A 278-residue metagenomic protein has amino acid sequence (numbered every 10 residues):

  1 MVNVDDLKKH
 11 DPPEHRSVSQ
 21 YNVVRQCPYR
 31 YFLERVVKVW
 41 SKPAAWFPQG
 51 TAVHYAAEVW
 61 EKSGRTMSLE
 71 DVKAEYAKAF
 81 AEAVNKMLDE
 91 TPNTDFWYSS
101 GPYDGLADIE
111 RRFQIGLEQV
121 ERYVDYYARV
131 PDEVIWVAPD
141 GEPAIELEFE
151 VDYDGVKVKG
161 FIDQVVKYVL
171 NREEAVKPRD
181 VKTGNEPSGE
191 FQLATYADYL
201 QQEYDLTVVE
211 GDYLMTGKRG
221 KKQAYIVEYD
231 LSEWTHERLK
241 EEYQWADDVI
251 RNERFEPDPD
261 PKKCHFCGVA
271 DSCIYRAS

Functional and structural regions predicted by a protein language model:
M1-E75, A79: Charged, glycine-rich intrinsically disordered N-terminal tails and low-complexity linkers that flank
D5-D6, D154, S188, Q201-S278: Metal-dependent nuclease catalytic regions and adjoining charged, substrate-binding loops involved in nucleic-acid end
L7-Q26, D154-Q164, S232-K240: An acidic intrinsically disordered interaction segment
V24, F32-V36, P139, V158 (+4 more regions): Catalytic phosphate/metal-binding cores of nucleic-acid and nucleotide-processing enzymes, i.e., regions that mediate
V37, V181-N185, M215-G217: A short beta-strand motif that forms part of the nucleic acid-binding face of small beta-barrel RNA-binding folds
A56-L147: A non-catalytic, helix-rich entry segment at domain boundaries
E118-R122, E142-E148, D152, K262 (+2 more regions): Charged, terminal alpha-helix-loop-beta segments that serve as non-catalytic nucleic-acid engagement and/or assembly
P139, A144-D198, Y204: Non-catalytic protein-protein interaction segments used by genome-maintenance enzymes to assemble and couple activities
